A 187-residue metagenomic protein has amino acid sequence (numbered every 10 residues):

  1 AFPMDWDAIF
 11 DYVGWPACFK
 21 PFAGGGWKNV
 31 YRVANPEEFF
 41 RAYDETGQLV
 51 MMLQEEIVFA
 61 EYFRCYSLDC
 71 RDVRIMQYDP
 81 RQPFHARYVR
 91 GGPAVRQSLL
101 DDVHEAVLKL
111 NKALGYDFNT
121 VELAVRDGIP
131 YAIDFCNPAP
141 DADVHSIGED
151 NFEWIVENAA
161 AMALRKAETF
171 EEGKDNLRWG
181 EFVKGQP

Functional and structural regions predicted by a protein language model:
A1-V30: A conserved helix-loop-beta module that forms one wall/lid of the active-site cleft in ATP-utilizing catalytic domains
P16-C18, V50-Q54, F118-V121: A short linear hydrophobic-aromatic micro-motif
A17, R74, N119, Y131-D134: Protein kinase-like catalytic core scaffold
F22, E56-I57, Y66, E122-A124 (+1 more regions): Anionic group-transfer/hydrolysis microenvironments
A23, K28-L114: Phosphate-binding site of ATP-dependent enzymes
C65-S67, I129-V144: A short beta-strand motif that forms the metal-chelation/ATP-contact edge of phosphoryl-transfer active sites
F84-A132, W154-Q186: A long amphipathic alpha-helix within ATP-dependent nucleotide-binding catalytic cores
V144-D150: A short acidic/glycine-rich loop-to-helix N-cap element
